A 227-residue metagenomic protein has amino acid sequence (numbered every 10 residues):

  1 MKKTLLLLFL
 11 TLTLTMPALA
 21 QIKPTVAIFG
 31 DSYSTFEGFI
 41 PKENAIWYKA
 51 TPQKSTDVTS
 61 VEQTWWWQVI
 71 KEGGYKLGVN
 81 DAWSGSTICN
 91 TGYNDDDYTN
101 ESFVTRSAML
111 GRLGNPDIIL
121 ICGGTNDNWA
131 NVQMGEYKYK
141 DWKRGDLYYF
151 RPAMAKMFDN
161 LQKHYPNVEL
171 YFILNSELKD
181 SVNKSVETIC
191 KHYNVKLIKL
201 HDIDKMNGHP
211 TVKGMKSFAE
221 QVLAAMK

Functional and structural regions predicted by a protein language model:
M1-V61, W66, I70-E72, R112-G114 (+2 more regions): N-terminal secretory targeting modules
I22, Y98-K227: Alpha-helical cap/lid subdomain in secreted, periplasmic, or secretory-pathway luminal O-acyl-processing enzymes
A27, V79, E169-Y171: A structural signal for isolated positions on well-ordered beta-strands in alpha/beta enzyme cores
G30-S32, A82, S176: A mature extracytoplasmic/lumenal domain signature
F39-G135: Conserved SGNH/GDSL esterase-like catalytic core that processes O-acyl groups on lipids and polysaccharides
